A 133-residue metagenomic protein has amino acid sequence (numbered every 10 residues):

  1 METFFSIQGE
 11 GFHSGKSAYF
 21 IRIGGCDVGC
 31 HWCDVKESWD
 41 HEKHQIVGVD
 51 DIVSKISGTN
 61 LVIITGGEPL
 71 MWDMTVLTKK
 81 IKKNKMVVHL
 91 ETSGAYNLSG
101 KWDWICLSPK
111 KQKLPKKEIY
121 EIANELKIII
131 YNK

Functional and structural regions predicted by a protein language model:
M1-D51: Canonical Radical SAM [4Fe-4S] cluster-binding loop centered on the CxxxCxxC motif and its immediate flanking residues
F4, G24, K36, G67-L70 (+2 more regions): Anionic group-transfer/hydrolysis microenvironments
F4, V53-I56, T78: A generic alpha-helix structural signal
S17, G58-N60, M86: Short coil/turn segments at beta-strand junctions that form active-site/ligand-binding loops
F20-R22, L61-I63, H89: Short, conserved beta-strand segments within well-ordered enzyme catalytic domains that often line or immediately flank
D27, I56-G58, S99, Y120: Alpha-helix termination/capping residues and helix-transition junctions
D51-L70: Short Fe-S-cluster ligation motifs
L70-K133: Conserved AdoMet/S-adenosylmethionine-binding subsite of the radical SAM
